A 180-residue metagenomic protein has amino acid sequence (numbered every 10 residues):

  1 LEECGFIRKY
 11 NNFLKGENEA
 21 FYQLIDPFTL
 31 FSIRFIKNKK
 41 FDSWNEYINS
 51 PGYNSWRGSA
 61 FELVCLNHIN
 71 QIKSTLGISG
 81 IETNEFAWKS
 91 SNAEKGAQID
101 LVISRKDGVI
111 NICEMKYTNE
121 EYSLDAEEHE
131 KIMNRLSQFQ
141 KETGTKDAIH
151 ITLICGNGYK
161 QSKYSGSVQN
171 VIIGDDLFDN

Functional and structural regions predicted by a protein language model:
L1-Q98: Accessory nucleic acid-recognition modules appended to NTPase machines
L14-K15, Y117-N119, G158-K160, F178: Conserved nucleotide-binding/hydrolysis micro-motifs of P-loop NTPases
P27, K116, I154-G158: A short beta-strand-to-loop transition that corresponds to the Sensor-1 phosphate-sensing loop of AAA+ P-loop ATPases
F41-S43, G77-I81, E94-I99, V109-E114 (+2 more regions): Extended hydrophobic-aromatic, low-complexity segments
I69, I99-I103, D107-N119, I132 (+1 more regions): Conserved catalytic cores of phosphodiester-cleaving nucleases, focusing on short active-site segments
T118-Q138: Mg2+/Mn2+-dependent nuclease catalytic core
T145-N180: Domain-level recognition of nuclease-like catalytic cores that cleave nucleotide substrates
